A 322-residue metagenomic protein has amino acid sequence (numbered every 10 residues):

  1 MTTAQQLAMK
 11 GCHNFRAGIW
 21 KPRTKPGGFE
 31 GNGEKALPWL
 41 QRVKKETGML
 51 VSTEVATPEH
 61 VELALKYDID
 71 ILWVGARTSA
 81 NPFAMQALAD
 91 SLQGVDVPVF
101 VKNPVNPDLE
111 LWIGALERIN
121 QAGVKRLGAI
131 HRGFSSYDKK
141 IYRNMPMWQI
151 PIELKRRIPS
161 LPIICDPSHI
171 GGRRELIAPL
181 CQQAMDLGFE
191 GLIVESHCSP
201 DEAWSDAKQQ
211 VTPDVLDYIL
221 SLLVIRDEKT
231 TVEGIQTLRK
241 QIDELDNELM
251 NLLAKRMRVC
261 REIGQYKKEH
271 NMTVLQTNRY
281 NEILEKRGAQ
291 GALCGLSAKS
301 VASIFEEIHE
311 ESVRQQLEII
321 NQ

Functional and structural regions predicted by a protein language model:
M1-Q5, K35-P38, E175-A178: Glycine-rich anion/phosphate-binding loops
T2-G18: Catalytic domains of carbohydrate-active enzymes, especially glycoside hydrolases
Q5-A8, L65, N120, M185: Non-catalytic positions within long, well-ordered alpha-helices that form the structural scaffold/packing of enzyme
R16, E30-N32, M49-T57, D70-A84 (+2 more regions): Catalytic beta/alpha-barrel core
R16-K35, C198-A207, I263-M272: Glycine-rich, proline-tolerant flexible connector loops at the mouths of alpha/beta enzymes
A84-Y218, L222, D227-E233: Catalytic alpha/beta core domains of metabolic enzymes, predominantly
E228-Q322: Domain-level signature for soluble enzymes in the chorismate/prephenate branch of the shikimate pathway
